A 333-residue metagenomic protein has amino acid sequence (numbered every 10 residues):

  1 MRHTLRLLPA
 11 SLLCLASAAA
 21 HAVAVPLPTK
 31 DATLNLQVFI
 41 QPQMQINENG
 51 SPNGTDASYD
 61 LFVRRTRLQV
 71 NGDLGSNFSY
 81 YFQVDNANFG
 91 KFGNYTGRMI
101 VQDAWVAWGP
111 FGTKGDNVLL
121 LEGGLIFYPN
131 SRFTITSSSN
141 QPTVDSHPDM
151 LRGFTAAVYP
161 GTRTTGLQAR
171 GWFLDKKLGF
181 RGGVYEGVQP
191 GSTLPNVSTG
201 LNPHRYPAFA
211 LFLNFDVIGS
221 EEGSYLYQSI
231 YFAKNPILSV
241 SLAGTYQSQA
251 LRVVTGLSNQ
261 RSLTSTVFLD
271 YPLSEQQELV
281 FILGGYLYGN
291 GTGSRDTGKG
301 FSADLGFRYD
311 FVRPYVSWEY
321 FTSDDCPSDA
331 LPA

Functional and structural regions predicted by a protein language model:
R2-H21: Gram-negative bacterial Sec-dependent N-terminal signal peptides
T4, H21-V23, Q37, V267: Residue-level detector of alpha-helical hydrophobic segments embedded in or interacting with membranes
T4-L5, Y59, L238: Structural motif marking the loop-to-transmembrane transition
C14-S17, V184, A243: Short acidic (Asp/Glu) and glycine-rich catalytic loops that position anionic groups and cofactors
A24-N49, T55-P190, P203-E222, Q228-I230 (+1 more regions): Outer membrane beta-barrel
G54-T55, N94, W108, G112-K114 (+2 more regions): Outer-membrane beta-barrel pore domains
P195-G200: Active-site rim elements
